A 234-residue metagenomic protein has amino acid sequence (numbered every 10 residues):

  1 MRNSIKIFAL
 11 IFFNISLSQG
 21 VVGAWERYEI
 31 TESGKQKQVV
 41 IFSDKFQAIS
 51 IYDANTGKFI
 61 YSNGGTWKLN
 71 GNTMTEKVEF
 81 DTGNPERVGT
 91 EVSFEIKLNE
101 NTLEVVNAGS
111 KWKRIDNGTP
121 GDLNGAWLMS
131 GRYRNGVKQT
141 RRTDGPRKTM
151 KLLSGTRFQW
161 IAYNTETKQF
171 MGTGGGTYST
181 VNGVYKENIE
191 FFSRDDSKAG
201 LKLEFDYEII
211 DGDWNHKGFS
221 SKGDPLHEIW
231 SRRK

Functional and structural regions predicted by a protein language model:
M1-A24: Bacterial Sec-dependent N-terminal signal peptides
S18-T173, V184-K234: Lipid interaction determinants
G175-V181: Beta-propeller blade signature
